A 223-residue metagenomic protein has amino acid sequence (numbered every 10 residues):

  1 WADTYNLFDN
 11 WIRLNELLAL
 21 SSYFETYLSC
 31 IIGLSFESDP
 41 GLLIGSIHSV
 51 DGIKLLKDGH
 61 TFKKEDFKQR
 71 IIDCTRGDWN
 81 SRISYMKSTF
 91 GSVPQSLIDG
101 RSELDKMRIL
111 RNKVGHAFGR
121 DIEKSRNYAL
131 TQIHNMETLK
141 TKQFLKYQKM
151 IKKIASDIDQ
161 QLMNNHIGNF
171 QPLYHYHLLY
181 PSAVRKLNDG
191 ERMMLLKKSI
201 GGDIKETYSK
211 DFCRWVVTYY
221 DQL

Functional and structural regions predicted by a protein language model:
W1-L110: Helix-loop junctions and short alpha-helical segments
A19, Y23, K106-K113, K146 (+2 more regions): Charged, amphipathic alpha-helical oligomerization/scaffolding segments
L28-F36, N112-E123, S156-M163: Charged/polar positions within long, soluble alpha-helices
G33, E37-S46, V114, K124 (+3 more regions): Generic marker of "main functional regions" within proteins
R120-L223: Polyanionic, low-complexity intrinsically disordered segments
